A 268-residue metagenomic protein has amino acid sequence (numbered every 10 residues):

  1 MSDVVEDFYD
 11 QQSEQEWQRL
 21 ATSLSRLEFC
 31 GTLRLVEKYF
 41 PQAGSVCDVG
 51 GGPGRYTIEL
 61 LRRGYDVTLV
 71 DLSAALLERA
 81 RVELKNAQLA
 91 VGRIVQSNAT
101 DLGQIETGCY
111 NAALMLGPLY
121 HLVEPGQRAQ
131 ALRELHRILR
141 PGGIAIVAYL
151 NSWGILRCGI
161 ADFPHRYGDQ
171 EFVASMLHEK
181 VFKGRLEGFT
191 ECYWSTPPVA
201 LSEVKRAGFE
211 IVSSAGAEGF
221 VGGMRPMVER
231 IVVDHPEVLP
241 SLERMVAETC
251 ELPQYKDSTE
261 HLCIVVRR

Functional and structural regions predicted by a protein language model:
M1-A43, R55, E59: Conserved class I S-adenosyl-L-methionine
C47, R55-D101: Class I SAM-dependent methyltransferase SAM/SAH-binding core
G103-A113: A short acidic, Gly/Pro-enriched loop at the edge of an enzyme's catalytic core that lines a small-molecule cofactor
N111-G126: A short SAM/SAH-binding and catalytic strip from SAM-dependent methyltransferases
A129-P141: A short glycine-rich, Lys/Arg-flanked "PGG" loop and its adjoining helix->strand segment in the class I
I144-S175: Conserved class I S-adenosyl-L-methionine
E191-G208, S214: Short alpha-helix
V212-R268: A C-terminal cap/extension of S-adenosyl-L-methionine-dependent methyltransferases that defines the acceptor-substrate
